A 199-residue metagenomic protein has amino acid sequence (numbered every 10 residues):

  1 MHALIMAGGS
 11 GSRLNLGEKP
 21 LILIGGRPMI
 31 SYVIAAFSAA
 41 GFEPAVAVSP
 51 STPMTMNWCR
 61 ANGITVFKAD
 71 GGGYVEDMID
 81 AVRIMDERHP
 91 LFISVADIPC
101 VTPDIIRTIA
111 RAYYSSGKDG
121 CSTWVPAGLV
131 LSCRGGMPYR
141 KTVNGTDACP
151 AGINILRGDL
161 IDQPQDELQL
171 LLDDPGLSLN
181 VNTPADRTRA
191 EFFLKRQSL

Functional and structural regions predicted by a protein language model:
M1-G17: N-terminal nucleotide-binding beta1-loop-alpha1 segment
E18-L23: Short glycine-enriched, charge-decorated loop/helix-capping segments at active-site entrances that position
M29-P90, P103-D104, A148: Conserved N-terminal catalytic core of the sugar/cofactor nucleotidyltransferase
F92-S94: Short aromatic-hydrophobic micro-motifs that form the base-stacking/packing surface for donor nucleotide recognition
A96-P99: The conserved acidic donor/metal-binding loop of glycosyltransferases
V101-N182, F192, L199: Conserved core of the sugar-phosphate nucleotidyltransferase
D186-R187: A generic structural signal for short hydrophobic patches within well-formed alpha-helices
